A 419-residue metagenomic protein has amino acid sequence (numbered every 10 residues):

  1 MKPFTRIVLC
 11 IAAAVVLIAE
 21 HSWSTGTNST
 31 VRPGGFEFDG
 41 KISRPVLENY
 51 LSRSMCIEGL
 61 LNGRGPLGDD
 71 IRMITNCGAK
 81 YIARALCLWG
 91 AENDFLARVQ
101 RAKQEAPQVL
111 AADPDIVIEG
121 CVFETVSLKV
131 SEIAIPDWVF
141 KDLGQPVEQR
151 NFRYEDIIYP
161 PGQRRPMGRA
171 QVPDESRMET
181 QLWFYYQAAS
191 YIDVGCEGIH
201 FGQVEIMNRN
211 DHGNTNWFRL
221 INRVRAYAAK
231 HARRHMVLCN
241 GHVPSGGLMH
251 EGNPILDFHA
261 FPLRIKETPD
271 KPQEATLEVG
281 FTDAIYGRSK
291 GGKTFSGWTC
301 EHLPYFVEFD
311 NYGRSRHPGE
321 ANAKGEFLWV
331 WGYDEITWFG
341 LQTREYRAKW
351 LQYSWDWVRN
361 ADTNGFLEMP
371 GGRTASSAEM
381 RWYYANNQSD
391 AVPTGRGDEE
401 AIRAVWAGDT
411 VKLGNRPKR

Functional and structural regions predicted by a protein language model:
M1-V8: Bacterial N-terminal signal peptides that target proteins for export
C10-A19: Bacterial N-terminal signal peptides
I18-T27: Bacterial Sec-dependent signal peptides at the C-terminal "C-region" and cleavage site
G26-R419: Glycan-processing catalytic domains of CAZymes
